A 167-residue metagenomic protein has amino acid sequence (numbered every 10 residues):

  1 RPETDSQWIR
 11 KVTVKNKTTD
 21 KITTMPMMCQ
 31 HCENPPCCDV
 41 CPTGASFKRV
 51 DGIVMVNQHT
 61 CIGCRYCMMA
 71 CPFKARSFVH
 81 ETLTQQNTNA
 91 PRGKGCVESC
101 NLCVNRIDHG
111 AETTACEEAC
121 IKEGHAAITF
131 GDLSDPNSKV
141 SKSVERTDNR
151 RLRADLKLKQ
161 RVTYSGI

Functional and structural regions predicted by a protein language model:
R1-I167: Non-ligating segments of multi-cofactor redox enzymes
